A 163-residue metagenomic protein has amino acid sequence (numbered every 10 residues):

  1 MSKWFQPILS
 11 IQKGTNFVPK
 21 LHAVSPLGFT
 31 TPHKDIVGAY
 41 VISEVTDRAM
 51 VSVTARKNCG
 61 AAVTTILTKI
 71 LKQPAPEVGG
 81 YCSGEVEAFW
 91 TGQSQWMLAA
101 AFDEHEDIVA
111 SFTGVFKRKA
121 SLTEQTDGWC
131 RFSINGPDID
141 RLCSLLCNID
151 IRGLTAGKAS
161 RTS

Functional and structural regions predicted by a protein language model:
M1-S163: Basic, glycine/lysine-rich polyanion-binding surfaces/domains
